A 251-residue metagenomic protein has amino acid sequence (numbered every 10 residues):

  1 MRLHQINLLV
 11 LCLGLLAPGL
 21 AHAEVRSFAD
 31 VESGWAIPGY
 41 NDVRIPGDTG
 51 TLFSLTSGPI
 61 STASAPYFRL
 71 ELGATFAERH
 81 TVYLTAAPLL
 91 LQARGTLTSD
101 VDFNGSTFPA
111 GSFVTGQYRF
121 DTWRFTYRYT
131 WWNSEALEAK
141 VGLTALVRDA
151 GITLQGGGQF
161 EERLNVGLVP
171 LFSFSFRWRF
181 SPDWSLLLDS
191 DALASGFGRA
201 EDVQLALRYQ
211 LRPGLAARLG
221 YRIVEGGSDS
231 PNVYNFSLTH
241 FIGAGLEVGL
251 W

Functional and structural regions predicted by a protein language model:
H22-L89, G245, G249-W251: Short glycine/proline- and aromatic-enriched beta-strand/turn motifs that initiate or cap beta-hairpins
R26-F28, A65-R69, F120-R124, G167-L171 (+2 more regions): Transmembrane beta-barrel architecture of outer-membrane proteins
V31-S33, L70-A74, F125-Y129, L143-A145 (+4 more regions): Residues on the lipid-exposed face of transmembrane beta-strands in outer-membrane beta-barrel proteins
G39-A65, P88-F120, R148-G167, S195 (+1 more regions): Extracellular/periplasm-exposed beta-strand and loop segments of Gram-negative cell-envelope proteins, dominated by
R79-V82, E135-L137, P182-L186, G214-A217: Repeated loop/turn-to-beta-strand initiation elements of outer-membrane beta-barrel proteins
E135, V166-L168, D191-D202: Solvent-exposed loop/turn segments connecting transmembrane beta-strands in outer-membrane beta-barrel proteins
D183-G198, I223-V224: Transmembrane beta-strand segments that form the barrel wall of outer-membrane beta-barrel proteins
R199-W251: Predominantly the C-terminal beta-signal and adjacent terminal strand-loop region of outer-membrane beta-barrel
